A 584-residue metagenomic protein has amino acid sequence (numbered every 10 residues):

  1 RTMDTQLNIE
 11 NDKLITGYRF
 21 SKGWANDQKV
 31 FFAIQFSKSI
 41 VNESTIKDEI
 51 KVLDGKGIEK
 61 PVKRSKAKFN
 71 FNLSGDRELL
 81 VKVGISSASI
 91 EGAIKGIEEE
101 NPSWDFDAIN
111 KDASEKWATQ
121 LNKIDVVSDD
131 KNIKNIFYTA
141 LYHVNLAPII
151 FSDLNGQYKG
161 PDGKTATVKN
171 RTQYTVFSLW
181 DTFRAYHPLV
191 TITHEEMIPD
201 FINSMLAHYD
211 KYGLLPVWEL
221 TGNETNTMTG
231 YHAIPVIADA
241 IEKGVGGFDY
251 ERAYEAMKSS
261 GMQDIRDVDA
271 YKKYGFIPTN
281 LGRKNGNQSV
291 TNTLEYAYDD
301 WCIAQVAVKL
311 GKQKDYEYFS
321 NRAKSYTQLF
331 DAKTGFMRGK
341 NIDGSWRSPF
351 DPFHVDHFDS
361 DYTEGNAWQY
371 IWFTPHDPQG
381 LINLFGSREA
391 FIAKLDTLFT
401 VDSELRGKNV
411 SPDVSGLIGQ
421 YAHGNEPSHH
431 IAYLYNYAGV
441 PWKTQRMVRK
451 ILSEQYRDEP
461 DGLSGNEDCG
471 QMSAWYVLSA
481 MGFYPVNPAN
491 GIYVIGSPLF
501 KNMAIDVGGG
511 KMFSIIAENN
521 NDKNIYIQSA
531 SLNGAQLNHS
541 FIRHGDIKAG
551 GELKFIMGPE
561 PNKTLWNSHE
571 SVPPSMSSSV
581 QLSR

Functional and structural regions predicted by a protein language model:
R1, V62, V127, T172-V176 (+4 more regions): A conserved hydrophobic secondary-structure block that centers on an alpha-helix together with its immediately flanking
R1-Y174, G465, N520: Beta-sandwich/jelly-roll carbohydrate-recognition scaffolds of carbohydrate-active enzymes
T2-D4, E10-N11, G75-R77, R457 (+1 more regions): Beta-rich accessory regions
E100, W104-N110, N155-T167, E196-L220 (+1 more regions): Active-site-surrounding "flap" and adjacent substrate/cofactor-binding loops of secreted or lumenal enzymes, prototyped
V127-L154, I192-M205, T225-S260, T327: Carboxylate/His-rich catalytic cores and anion/metal-binding grooves
T167-Y174, V217-Y231: Aromatic/His-enriched, Gly/Pro-containing loop or helix-boundary segments that lie immediately adjacent to catalytic
K169-R184, I192-T193, I234, I241-S514 (+2 more regions): Active-site core of glycosidic bond-cleaving carbohydrate-active enzymes
